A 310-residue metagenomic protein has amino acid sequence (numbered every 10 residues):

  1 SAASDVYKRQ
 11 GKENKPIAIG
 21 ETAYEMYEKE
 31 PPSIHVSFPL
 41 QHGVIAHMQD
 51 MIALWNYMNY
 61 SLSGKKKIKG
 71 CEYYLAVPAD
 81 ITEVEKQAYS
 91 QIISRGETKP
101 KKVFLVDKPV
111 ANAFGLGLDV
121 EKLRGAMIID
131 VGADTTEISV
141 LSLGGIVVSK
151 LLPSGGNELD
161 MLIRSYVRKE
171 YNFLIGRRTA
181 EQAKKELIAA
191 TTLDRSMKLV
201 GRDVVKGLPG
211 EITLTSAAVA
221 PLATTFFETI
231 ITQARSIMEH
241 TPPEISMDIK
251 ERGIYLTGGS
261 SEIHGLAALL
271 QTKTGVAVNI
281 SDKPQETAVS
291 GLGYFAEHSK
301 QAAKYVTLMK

Functional and structural regions predicted by a protein language model:
S1-I128, L141-I254, S261-K283, T287-A288 (+1 more regions): Nucleotide/phosphate-binding catalytic cleft detector across ATP-hydrolyzing and phosphate-transferring enzymes
A133-T135: Short acidic, Gly/Ser-rich segments with clustered Asp/Glu that frequently serve as metal-coordination loops in enzyme
E137-S139: A structural feature that tracks compact, well-ordered secondary-structure segments with a strong bias toward
